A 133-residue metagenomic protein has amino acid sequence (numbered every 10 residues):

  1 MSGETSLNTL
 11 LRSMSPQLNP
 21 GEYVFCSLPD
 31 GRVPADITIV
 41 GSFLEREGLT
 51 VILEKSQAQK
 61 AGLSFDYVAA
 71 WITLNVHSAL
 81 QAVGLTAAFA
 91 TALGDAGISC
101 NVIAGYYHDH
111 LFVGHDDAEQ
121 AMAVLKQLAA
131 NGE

Functional and structural regions predicted by a protein language model:
M1-T91: Regulatory modules associated with amino-acid/nitrogen control
T38, G97-V102: A short linear hydrophobic-aromatic micro-motif
F43-R46, A118-E133: Charge-rich, low-aromatic oligomerization/scaffolding segments with amphipathic character
V68-H77, N101-I103, A130-E133: Conserved short beta-strand edge segments in small beta-sheet-based binding/regulatory domains
A70-I72, A96-I98, D109: Generic beta-strand structural signal
A92-I98, V124-L128: Generic non-transmembrane alpha-helical segments
Y106-H108, F112, D117: Structural preference for solvent-exposed beta-strand-turn elements and adjacent flexible terminal/loop segments within
